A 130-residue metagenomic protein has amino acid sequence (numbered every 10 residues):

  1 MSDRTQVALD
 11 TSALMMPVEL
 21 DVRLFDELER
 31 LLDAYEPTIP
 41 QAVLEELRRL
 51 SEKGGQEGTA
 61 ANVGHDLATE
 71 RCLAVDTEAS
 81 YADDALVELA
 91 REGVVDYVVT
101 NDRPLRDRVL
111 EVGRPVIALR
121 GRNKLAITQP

Functional and structural regions predicted by a protein language model:
M1-E70: Domain-level signal for Mg2+-assisted phosphodiester chemistry and nucleotide/NA-binding surfaces in nucleic-acid
Q41-P130: Nuclease catalytic cores that cleave nucleic-acid phosphodiester bonds, predominantly acidic two-metal-ion
